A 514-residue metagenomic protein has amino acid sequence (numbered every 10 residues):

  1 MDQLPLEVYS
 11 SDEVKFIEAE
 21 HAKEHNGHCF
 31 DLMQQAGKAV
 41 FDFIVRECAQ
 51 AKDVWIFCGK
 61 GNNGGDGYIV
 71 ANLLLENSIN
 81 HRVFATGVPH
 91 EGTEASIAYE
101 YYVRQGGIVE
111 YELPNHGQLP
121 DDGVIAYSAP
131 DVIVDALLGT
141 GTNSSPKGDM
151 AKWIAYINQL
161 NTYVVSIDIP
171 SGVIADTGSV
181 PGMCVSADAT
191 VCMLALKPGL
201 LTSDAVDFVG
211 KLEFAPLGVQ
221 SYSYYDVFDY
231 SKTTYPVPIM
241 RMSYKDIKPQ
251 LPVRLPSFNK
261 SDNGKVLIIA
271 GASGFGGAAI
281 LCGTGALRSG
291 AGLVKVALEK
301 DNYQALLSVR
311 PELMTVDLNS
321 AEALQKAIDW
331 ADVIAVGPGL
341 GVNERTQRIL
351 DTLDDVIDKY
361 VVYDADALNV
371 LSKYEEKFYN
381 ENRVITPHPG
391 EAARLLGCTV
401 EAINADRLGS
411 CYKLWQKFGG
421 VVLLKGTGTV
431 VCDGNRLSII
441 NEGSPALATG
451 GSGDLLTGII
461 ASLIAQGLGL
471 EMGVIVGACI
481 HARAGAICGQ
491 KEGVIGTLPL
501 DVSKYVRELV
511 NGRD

Functional and structural regions predicted by a protein language model:
M1-T86, G92, L200-Y360, N369-V384 (+1 more regions): Small-residue (G/A/S/T)-rich helix-start motifs and N-terminal tracts that mark the onset
F41-L137, S145-I167: Nucleotide and nucleotide-moiety/phosphate-recognizing core
H116-Q118, S171-A175, P198, S320-A321 (+1 more regions): Short acidic loop-to-helix transition motifs that present clustered carboxylates
S128-A129, I133, S186, D329-W330 (+1 more regions): Alpha-helix C-terminal capping/helix-to-coil transition sites in glycosyltransferase folds
D131-V132, L137-T234: Internal gly/pro-rich beta-alpha loop/helix module that stabilizes soluble enzyme cofactors or their anionic handles
